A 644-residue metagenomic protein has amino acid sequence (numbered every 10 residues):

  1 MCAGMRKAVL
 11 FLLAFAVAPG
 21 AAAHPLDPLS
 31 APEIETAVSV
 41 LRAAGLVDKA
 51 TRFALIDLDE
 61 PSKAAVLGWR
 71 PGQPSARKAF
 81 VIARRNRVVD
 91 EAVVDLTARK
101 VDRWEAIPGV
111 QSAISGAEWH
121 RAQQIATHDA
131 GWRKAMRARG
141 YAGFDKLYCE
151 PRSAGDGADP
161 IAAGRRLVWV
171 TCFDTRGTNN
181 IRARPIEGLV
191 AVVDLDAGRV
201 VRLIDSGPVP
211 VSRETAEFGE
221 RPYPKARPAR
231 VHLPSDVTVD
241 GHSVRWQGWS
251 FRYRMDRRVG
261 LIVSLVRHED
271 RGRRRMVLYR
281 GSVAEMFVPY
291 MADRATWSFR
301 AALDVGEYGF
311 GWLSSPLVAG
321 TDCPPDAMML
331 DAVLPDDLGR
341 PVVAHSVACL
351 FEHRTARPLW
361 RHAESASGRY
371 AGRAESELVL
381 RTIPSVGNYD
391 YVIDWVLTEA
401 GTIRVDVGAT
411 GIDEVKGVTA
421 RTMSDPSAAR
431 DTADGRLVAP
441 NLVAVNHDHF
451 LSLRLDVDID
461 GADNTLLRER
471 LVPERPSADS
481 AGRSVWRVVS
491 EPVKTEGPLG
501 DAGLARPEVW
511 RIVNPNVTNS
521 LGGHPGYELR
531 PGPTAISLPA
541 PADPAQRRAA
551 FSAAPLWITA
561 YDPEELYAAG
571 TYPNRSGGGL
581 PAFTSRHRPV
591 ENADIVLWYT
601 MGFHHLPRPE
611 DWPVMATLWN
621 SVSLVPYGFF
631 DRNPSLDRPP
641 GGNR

Functional and structural regions predicted by a protein language model:
C2-A8: Positively charged n-region of N-terminal signal peptides that target proteins for export
A8-A18: Bacterial N-terminal signal peptides
G20-A23: Boundary at the C-terminal end of the N-terminal hydrophobic targeting segment
P25-L67, S115-A158: Short, non-transmembrane alpha-helical segments in secretory-pathway proteins
D48-T97, A142-L195, Q247-W249, L380: Exposed beta-strand-loop-beta-strand "reactive/processing" segments of non-cytosolic proteins
F53-I56, T402-T410: Conserved long hydrophobic alpha-helices within structured protein cores
L96, V101, E105-S115, R137 (+4 more regions): Extended effector regions of multi-domain proteins
